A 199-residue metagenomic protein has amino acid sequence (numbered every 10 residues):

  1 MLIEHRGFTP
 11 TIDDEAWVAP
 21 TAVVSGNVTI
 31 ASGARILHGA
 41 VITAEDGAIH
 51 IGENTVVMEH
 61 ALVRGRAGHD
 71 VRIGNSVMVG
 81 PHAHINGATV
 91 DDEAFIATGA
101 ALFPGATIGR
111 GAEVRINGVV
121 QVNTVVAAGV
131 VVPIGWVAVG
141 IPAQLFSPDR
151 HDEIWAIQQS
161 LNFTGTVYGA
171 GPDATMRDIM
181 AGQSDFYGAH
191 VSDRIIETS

Functional and structural regions predicted by a protein language model:
M1-T9, E45, E59-H60, R66-I73 (+1 more regions): Glycine-rich hexapeptide-repeat left-handed beta-helix
M1-V41: Extended, small-residue-rich solenoid/repeat segments and analogous flexible loops that form exposed scaffolds
I30, A48-I51, D70-I73: Sequence/structural signature of small/polar-enriched beta-strand/turn repeats that build beta-strand-rich repeat
